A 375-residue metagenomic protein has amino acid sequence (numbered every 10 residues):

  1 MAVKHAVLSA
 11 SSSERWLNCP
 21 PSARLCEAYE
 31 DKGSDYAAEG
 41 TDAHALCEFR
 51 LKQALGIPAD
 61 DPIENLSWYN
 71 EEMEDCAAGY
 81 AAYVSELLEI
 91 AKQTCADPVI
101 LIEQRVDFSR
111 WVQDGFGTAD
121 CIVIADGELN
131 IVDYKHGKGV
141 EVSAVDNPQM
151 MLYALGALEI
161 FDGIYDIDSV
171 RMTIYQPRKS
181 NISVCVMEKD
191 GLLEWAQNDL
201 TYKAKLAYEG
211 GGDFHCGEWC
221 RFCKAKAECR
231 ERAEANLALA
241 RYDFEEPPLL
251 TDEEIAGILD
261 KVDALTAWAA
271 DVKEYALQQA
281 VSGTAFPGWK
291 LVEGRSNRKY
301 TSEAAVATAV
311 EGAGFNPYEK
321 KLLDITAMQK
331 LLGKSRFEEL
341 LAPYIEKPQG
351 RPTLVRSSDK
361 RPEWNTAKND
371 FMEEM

Functional and structural regions predicted by a protein language model:
M1-L129, S169-R171, V262: Metal-dependent nuclease catalytic cores that hydrolyze phosphodiester bonds in DNA/RNA, characterized by
C19-D31, I131, T201-Y208, D243-P247: Short amphipathic alpha-helical segments and their helix-coil junctions
A28-Y36, L55-I57, K138-A144, I160-I164 (+1 more regions): Short, polar/flexible loop-turn hinges at active-site or ligand-entry regions and domain interfaces
A45, L51, L55, D60-P62 (+4 more regions): DEDD superfamily 3′-5′ metal-dependent exonuclease/proofreading module
L51-L55, H136-G139, A154-D162, K205-Y208 (+6 more regions): Hydrophobic/aromatic-lined pockets within catalytic cores
A96-K205: Mg2+/Mn2+-dependent nuclease catalytic core
E194, N198-D263, P362, T366-M375: Short, charged, low-complexity amphipathic alpha-helix
A267-M375: Extended, charge-rich alpha-helical segments
